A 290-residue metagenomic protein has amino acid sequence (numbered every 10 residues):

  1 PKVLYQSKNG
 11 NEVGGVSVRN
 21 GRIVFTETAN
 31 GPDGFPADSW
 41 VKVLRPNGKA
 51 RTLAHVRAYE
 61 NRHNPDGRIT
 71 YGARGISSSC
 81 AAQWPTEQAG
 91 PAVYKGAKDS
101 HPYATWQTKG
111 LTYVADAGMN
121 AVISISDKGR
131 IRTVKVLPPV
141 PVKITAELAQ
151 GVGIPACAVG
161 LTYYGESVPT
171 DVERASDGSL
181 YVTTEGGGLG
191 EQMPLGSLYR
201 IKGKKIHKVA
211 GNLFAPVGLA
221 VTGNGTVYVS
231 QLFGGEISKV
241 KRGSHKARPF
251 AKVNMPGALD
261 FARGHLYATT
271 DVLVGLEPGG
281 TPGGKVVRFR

Functional and structural regions predicted by a protein language model:
P1-R290: Extracellular beta-propeller repeat domains
